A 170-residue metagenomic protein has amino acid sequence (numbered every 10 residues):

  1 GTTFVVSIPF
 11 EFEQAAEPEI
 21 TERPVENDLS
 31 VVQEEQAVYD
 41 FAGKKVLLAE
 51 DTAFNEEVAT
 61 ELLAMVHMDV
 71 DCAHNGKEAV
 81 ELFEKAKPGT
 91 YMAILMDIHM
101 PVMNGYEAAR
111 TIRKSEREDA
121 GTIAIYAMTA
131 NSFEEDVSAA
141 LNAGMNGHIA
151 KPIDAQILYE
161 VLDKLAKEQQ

Functional and structural regions predicted by a protein language model:
G1-Q170: C-terminal compact regulatory domains
